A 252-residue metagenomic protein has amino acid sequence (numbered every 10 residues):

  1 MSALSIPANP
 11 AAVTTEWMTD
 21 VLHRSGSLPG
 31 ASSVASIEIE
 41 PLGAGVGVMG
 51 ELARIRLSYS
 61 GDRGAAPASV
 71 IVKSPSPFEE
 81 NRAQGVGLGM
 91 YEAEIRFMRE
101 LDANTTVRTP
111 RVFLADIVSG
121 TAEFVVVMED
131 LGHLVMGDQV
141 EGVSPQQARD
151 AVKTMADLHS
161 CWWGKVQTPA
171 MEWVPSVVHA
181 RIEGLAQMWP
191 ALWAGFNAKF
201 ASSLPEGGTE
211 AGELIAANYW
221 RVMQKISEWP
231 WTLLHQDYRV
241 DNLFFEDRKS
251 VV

Functional and structural regions predicted by a protein language model:
M1-E123, V222, W231-L233, F245-S250: Conserved NTP-binding catalytic cores of kinases and kinase-like/nucleotidyltransferase enzymes across multiple kinase
S2-L4, L134-H235, F244-D247: ATP-dependent phospho-/nucleotidyl transfer catalytic cores
S27, S69-V72, M128, A191-W193 (+1 more regions): Short hydrophobic/aromatic-rich motifs at helix boundaries and adjacent loops
G50, S69, V125, R149-A156: Non-catalytic, well-ordered alpha-helical scaffold segments
P75-E79, G132-D138: A short small-residue
E123-L134: Conserved short submotifs of the Hanks-type protein kinase catalytic core that shape the nucleotide-binding pocket
Y238: Hydrophobic HxD+1 residue recognition
D241: Conserved protein-kinase catalytic-loop position immediately C-terminal to the HRD catalytic Asp
